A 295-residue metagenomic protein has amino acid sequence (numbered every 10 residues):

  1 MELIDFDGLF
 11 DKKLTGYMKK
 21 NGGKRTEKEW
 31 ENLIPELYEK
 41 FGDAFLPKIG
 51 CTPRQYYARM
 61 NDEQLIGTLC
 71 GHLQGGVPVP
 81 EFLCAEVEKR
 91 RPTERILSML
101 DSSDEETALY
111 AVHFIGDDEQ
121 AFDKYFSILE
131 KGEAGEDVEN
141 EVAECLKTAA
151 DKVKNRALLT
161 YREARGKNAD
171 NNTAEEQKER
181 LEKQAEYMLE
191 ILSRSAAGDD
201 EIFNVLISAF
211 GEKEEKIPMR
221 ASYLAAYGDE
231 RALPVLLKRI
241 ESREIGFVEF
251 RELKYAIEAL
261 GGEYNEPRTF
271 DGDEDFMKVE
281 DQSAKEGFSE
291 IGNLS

Functional and structural regions predicted by a protein language model:
M1-G16, L37-Y38, G42-D43, P47 (+1 more regions): Long, helix-rich interaction regions
M1-S127, N140-C145, K152, L181-Y187: N-terminal alpha-helical modules
